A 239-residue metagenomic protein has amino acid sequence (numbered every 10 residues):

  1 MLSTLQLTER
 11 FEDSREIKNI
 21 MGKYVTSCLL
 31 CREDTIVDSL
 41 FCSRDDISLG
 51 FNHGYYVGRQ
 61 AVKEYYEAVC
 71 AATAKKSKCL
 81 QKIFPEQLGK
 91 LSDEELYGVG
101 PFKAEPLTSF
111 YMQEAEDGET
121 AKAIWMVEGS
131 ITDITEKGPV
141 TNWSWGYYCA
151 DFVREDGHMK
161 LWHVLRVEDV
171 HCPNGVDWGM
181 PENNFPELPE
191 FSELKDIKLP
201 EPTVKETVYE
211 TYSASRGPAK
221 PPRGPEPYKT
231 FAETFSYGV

Functional and structural regions predicted by a protein language model:
M1-T35, S39-S43: Short, low-complexity N-terminal intrinsically disordered segments enriched in polar/charged residues
C28, F41, V127-G129, L165-E168: Short beta-strand segments enriched in hydrophobic/aromatic residues within well-folded beta-rich domains
D34-G129: A solvent-exposed, acidic/Ser-Thr-rich amphipathic alpha-helical stretch
G89, M126-E136, P227, F231-G238: Extracellular/periplasmic carbohydrate-active domains that bind, remodel, or depolymerize complex polysaccharides
E105-L107, N142-C149: Short, surface-exposed coil-to-beta transition loops
T120-I124, W145-E182: Short beta-strand edge/turn micro-motifs at domain boundaries
S130-N142, H171-N174: Short, cysteine-centered beta-strand-loop-beta hairpins and adjacent loop/turn segments enriched in charged/polar
G179-V239: A hydrophobic membrane-anchoring alpha-helix module
